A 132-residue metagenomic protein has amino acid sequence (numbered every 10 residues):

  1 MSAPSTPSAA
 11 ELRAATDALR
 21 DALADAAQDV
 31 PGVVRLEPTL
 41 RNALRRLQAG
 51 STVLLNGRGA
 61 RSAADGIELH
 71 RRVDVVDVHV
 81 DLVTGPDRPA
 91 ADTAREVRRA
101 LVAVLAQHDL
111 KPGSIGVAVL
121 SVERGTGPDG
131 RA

Functional and structural regions predicted by a protein language model:
M1-A14, R20, N56, A63 (+1 more regions): Polar/charged, Gly/Pro-rich intrinsically disordered segments
S2-T6, A10-N42: N-terminal, polar/charged subdomain of small-to-medium soluble alpha/beta proteins
A3-A9, V76-T84: Short, hydrophobic beta-strand segments
T6-S8, A49-V53, R88-A91: N-terminal start-of-chain detector that recognizes signal peptides and the immediate post-cleavage beginning
L23, D87-L110: Short, non-transmembrane amphipathic alpha-helical segments
V33-L82, G113-T126: Short edge beta-strands and adjacent turn/loop segments
